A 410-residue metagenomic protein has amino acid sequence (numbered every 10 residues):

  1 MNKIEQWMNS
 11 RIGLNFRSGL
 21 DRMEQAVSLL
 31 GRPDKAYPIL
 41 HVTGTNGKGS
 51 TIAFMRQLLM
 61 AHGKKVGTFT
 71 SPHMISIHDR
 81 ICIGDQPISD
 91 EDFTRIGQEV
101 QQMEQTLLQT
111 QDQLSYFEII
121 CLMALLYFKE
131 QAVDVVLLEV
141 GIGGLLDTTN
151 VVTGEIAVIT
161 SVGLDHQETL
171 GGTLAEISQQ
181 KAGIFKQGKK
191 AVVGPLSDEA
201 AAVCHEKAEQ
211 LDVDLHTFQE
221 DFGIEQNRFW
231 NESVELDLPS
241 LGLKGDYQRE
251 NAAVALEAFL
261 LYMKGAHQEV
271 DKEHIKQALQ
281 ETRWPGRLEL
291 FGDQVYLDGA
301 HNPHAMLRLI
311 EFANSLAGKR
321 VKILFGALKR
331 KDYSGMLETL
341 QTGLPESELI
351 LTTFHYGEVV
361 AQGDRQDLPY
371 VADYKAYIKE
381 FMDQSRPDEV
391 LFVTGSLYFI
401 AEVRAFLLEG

Functional and structural regions predicted by a protein language model:
M1-G44, T51-K64, F69, Q105-Q111: Short functional linear segments
V27, R32-K35, A61-V152: ATP-dependent carboxylate-amine ligase catalytic core
A36, V135-L138, D147-V158, V162-H166 (+2 more regions): Nucleotide phosphate-binding/pyrophosphate-handling subdomain across enzymes that bind or process nucleotide phosphates
M55, L145-E155, R404-L407: Short Gly/Thr/Asp-enriched flexible loops that form oxyanion-binding sites at enzyme active sites
L107-T110, Q131-V135, E139, G154-L238 (+1 more regions): Acidic, Mg2+-coordinating active-site environments of NTP-dependent enzymes
A132-D134, G318, R386-E389: Short, high-confidence coil segments that cap the C-terminus of an alpha-helix and link into the following beta-strand
S197-K207, D212-L215, E225-Q226, D332-F392: C-terminal helical cap/extension that packs against the catalytic core of soluble nucleotide-cofactor enzymes
S396: Active-site-proximal loop/hinge segments that shape catalytic or ion-binding/gating pockets
